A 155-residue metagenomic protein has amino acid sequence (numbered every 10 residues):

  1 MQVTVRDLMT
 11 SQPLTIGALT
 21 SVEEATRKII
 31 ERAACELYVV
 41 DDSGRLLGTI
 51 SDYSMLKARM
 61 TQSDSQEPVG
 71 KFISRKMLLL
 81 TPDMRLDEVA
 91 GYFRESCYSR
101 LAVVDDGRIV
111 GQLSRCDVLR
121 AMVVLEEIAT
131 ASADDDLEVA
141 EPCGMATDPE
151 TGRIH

Functional and structural regions predicted by a protein language model:
M1-Q12, S51-R94, S114-H155: Tandem CBS (Bateman) regulatory domains
Q2, D7, L19-V22, C35-R45 (+1 more regions): Short charge-dense sequence patches
S11-L14, A25-K28, D42-I50, R75-L78: Short, mixed-charge, low-aromatic patches
T15-A33, V40, L80-C97, V104-D105 (+1 more regions): The conserved cystathionine-beta-synthase
I29-R32, L37-S54, F93, L101-D117: A glycine-centered beta-loop-beta connector
